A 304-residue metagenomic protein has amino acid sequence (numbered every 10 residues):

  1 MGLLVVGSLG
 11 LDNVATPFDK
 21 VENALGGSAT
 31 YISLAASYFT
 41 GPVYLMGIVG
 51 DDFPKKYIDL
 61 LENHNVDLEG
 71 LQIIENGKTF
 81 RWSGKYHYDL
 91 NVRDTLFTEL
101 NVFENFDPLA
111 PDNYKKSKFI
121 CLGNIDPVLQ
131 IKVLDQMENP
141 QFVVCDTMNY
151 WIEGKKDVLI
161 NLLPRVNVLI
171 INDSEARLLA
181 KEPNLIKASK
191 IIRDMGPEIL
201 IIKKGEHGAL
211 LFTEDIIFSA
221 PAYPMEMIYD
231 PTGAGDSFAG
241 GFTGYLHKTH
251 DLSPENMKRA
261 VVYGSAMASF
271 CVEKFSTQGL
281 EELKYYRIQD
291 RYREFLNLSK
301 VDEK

Functional and structural regions predicted by a protein language model:
M1-L4: Extreme N-terminal starter segment of soluble prokaryotic enzymes
L11-N23, T40-C121, D135-P140, Q289-K304: Conserved N-terminal subdomain of the carbohydrate kinase-like
D19-L34: Short catalytic helix/loop segments, enriched in acidic residues and glycine and frequently bearing histidine
S33-P42, Y245-H247: Alpha-helix C-terminal capping segments
L34, R81-K85, G208-F212: Short beta-strand scaffold segments in enzyme catalytic cores
Y57, L129-Q136, D157-N161, K187: A short acidic, amphipathic alpha-helical/loop segment
P140-Q141, W151-S219: Conserved phosphate/ATP/ADP-binding segment of small-molecule kinases
L185-K304: Conserved phosphate-binding/catalytic region of the ribokinase-like
